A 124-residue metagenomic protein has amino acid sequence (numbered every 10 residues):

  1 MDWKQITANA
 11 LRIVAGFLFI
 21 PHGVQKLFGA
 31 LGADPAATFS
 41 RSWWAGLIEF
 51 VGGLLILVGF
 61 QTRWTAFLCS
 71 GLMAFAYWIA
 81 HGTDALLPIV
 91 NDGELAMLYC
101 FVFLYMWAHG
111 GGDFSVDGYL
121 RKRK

Functional and structural regions predicted by a protein language model:
M1-F28, D34, S42-L47, V51 (+1 more regions): Extended, low-polarity transmembrane helix blocks
